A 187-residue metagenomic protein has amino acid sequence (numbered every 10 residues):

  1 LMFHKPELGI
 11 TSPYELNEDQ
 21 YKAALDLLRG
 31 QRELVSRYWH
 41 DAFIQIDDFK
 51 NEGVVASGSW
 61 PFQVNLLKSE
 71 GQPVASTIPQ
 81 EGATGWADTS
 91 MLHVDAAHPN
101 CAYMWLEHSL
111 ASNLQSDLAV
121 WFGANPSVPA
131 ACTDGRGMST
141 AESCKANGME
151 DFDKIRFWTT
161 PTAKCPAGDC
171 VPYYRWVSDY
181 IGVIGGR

Functional and structural regions predicted by a protein language model:
L1-P79: Ligand-binding pocket segment of bilobal, Venus flytrap-like solute-binding proteins
F3-P6, R29, E33, K50 (+5 more regions): Sec-exported extracytoplasmic/periplasmic mature domains
L16, Q20, R37-D41, T84 (+4 more regions): Extracytoplasmic/periplasmic, Sec-exported soluble proteins
D19-A23, L27, L114-D117, P172-D179: Exposed alpha-helical structural elements
L25, I46, P61-V64, A102-L106 (+2 more regions): Extracytoplasmic/secreted envelope proteins and their assembly/folding machinery, especially bacterial periplasmic
D47, K154-R187: Conserved C-terminal helix/tail region of periplasmic/extracytoplasmic solute-binding proteins
T84, H93-R156: Mature extracytoplasmic/periplasmic domains
D88-S90: Short amphipathic alpha-helical segments
